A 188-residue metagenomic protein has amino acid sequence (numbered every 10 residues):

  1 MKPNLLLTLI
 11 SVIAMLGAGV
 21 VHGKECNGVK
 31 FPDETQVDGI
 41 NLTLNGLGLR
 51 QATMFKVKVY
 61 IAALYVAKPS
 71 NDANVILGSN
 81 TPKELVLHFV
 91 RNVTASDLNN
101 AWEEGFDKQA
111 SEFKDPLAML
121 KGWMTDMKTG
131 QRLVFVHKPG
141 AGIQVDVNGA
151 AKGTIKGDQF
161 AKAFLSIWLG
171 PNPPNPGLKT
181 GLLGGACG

Functional and structural regions predicted by a protein language model:
M1-T8: Bacterial N-terminal signal peptides that target proteins for export
A18-V20: N-terminal signal peptide c-region/cleavage motif recognized by signal peptidases
G23-L77: N-terminal secretory signal peptides
T35, Q144-V145: Short aromatic-centered micro-motifs
A67-G140: Mid-length scaffold segments of soluble, non-membrane domains
V147-G149: Short strand-turn-strand beta-turns centered on an Asx-Gly dipeptide
K152-L178: Flexible glycine-rich active-site/ligand-binding loops centered on an Asp-His dyad
G177-G188: Cysteine/selenocysteine-centered motifs that mediate thiol-based redox chemistry or coordinate metal-sulfur cofactors
